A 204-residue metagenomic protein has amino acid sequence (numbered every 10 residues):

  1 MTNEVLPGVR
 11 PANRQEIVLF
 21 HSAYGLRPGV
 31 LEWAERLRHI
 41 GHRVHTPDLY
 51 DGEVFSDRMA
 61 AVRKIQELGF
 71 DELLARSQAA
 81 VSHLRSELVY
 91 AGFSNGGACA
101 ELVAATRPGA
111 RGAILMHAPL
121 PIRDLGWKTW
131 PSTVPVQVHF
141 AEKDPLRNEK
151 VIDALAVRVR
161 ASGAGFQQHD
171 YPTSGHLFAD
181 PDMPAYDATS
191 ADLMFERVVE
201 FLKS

Functional and structural regions predicted by a protein language model:
M1-R85, F178-A179: Serine-hydrolase catalytic machinery in alpha/beta-hydrolase-like enzymes
E32, L102-T106: Active-site signature of alpha/beta-hydrolase-fold catalytic machinery across serine- and Asp/Cys-nucleophile hydrolases
Y90-G92, M116: Short beta-strand immediately N-terminal to the catalytic nucleophile in serine-hydrolase-like folds
G92-G96, A100: Gly/Ala-rich beta-loop-alpha elbow adjacent to hydrolase catalytic centers
G109-P119: A conserved short beta-strand
S132, V138-F140: Short beta-strand/loop motif that positions the catalytic acidic residue of the alpha/beta-hydrolase fold
K143-N148: Acidic catalytic loop of the alpha/beta-hydrolase fold
G165-S204: C-terminal catalytic histidine-bearing segment of alpha/beta-hydrolase fold enzymes
